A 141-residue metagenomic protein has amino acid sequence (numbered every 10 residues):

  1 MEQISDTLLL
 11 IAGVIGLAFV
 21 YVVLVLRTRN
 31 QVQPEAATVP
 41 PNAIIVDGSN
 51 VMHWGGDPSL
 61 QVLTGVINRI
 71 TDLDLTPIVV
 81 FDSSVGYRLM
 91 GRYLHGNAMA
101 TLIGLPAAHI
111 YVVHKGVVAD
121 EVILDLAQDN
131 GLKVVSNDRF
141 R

Functional and structural regions predicted by a protein language model:
M1-V135, F140-R141: Noncatalytic, typically N-terminal accessory segments of nucleic acid-processing enzymes and closely related
